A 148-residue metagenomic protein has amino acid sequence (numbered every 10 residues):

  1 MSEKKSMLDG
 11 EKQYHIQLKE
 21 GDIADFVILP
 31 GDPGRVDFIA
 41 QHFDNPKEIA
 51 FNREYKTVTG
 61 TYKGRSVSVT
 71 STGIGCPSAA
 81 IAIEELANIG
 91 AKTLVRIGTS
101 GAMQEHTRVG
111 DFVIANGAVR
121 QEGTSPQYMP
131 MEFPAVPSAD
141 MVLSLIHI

Functional and structural regions predicted by a protein language model:
S2-S144: Metabolite-binding pocket within alpha/beta catalytic cores that recognizes anionic/polar moieties
I146-I148: Conserved small/polar residues in nucleotide/adenosyl-binding loops
